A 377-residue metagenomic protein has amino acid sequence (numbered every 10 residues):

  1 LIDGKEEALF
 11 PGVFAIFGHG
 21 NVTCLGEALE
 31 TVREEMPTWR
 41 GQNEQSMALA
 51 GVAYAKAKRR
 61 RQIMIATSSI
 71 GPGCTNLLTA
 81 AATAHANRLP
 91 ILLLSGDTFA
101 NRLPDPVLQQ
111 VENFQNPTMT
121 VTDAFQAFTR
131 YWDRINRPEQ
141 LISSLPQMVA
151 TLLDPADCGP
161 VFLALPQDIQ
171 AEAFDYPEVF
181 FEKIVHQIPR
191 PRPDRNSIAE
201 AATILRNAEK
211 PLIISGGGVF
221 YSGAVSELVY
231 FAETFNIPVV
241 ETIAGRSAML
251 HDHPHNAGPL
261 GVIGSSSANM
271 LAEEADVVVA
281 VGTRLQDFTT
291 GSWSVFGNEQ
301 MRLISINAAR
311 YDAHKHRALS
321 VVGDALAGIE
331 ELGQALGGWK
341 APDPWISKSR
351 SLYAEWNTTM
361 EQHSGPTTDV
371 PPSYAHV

Functional and structural regions predicted by a protein language model:
L1-W345, W356-Q362, V370-P371, V377: N-terminal alpha/beta PP-like core and its mobile active-site loop of ThDP/TPP-dependent enzymes
